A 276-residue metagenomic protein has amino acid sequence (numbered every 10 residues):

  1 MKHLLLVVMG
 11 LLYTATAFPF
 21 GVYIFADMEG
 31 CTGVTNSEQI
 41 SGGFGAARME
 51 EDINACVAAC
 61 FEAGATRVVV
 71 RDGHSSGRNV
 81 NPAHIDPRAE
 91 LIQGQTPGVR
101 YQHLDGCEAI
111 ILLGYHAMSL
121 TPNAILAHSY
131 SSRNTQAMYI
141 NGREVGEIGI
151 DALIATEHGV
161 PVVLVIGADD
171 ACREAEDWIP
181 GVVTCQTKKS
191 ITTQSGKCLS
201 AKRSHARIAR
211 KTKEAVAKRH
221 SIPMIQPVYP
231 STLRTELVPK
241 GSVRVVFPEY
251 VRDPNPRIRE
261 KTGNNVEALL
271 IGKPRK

Functional and structural regions predicted by a protein language model:
M1-L4: Positively charged n-region of N-terminal signal peptides that target proteins for export
L12-A15: N-terminal signal peptide c-region/cleavage motif recognized by signal peptidases
A17-P19: Boundary at the C-terminal end of the N-terminal hydrophobic targeting segment
I40-C56: Short catalytic helix/loop segments, enriched in acidic residues and glycine and frequently bearing histidine
D86-H103: A glycine-rich helix N-cap at a beta->alpha junction
S132-H158, G167: Active-site glycine-rich loop that binds ribose-phosphate moieties when present
I154-V162, I166-K211: Active-site rim beta-loop-alpha module in soluble metabolic enzymes
S204-K276: C-terminal accessory domains and tails appended to enzymatic cores
